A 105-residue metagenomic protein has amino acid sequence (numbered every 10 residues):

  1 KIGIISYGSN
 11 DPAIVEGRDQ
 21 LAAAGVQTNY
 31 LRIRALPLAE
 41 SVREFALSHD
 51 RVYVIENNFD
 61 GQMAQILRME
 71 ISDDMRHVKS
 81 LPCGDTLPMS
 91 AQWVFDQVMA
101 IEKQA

Functional and structural regions predicted by a protein language model:
G3, L31-S41, P88-Q92, E102-A105: An N-terminal assembly and electron-transfer interface module characteristic of large anaerobic redox and radical
G3-I5, Y53: Conserved beta-strand elements of the Class I
Y7-G8, E56: Glycine-rich, N-terminal phosphate-binding loop of Rossmann-like dinucleotide-binding domains
S9-F45: Generic long, charged, amphipathic alpha-helical segments
H49-D50: Short, well-ordered alpha-helix to beta-strand connector turns
I55-A105: Peripheral docking tails and interdomain loops at the edges of cofactor- or intermediate-handling domains
